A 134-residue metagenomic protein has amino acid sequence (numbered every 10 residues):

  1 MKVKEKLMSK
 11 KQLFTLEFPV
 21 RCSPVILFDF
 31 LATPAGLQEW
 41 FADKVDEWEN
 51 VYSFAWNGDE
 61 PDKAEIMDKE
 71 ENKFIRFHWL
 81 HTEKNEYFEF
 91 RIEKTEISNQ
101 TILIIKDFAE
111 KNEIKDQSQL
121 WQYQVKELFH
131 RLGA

Functional and structural regions predicted by a protein language model:
M1-V45: Hydrophobic ligand-binding cavity/cleft-lining segments
V3, K10-Q12, I97-I104, A134: N-terminal secretory/membrane-targeting helices
K11-E17, P61, F74, Y87 (+1 more regions): Intrinsic-disorder/low-complexity, polar/charged segments enriched in Ser/Thr/Lys/Arg/Asp/Glu/Gln
T15-R21, A55, E65, R91: Generic structural detector for well-ordered beta-strands
P24-V25, D68-N72, E93-I102: A short, structured loop/turn motif at beta-sheet edges
L27-F28, L37, I66, L103 (+1 more regions): Hydrophobic pocket/interface hotspot
A35-E83: Glycine-rich portal/gate segments that line the openings of hydrophobic small-molecule binding cavities
H78-Y123, L128-H130: Beta-strand/loop substructures that line and gate deep hydrophobic ligand-binding cavities in soluble
